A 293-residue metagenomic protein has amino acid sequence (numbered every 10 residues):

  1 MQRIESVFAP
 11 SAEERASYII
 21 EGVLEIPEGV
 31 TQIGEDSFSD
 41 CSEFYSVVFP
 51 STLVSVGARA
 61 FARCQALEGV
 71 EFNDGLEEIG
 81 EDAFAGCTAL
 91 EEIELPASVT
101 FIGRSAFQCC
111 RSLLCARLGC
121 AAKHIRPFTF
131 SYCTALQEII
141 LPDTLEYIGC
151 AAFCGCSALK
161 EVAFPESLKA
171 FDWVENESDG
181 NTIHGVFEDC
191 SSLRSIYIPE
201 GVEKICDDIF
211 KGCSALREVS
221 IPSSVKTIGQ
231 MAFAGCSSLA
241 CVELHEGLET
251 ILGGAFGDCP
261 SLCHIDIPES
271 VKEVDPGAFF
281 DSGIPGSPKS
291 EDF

Functional and structural regions predicted by a protein language model:
M1-A9, S17-Q32, S42-S55, Q65-E78 (+9 more regions): Structural signature of tandem-repeat unit edges
E14-Y18, V186-F187: Short, conserved catalytic or adaptor-binding loops enriched in Gly and charged residues
G34-S37, G57-A60, G80-A83, G103-A106 (+8 more regions): Consensus positions within tandem repeat domains that build extended binding/scaffold surfaces
